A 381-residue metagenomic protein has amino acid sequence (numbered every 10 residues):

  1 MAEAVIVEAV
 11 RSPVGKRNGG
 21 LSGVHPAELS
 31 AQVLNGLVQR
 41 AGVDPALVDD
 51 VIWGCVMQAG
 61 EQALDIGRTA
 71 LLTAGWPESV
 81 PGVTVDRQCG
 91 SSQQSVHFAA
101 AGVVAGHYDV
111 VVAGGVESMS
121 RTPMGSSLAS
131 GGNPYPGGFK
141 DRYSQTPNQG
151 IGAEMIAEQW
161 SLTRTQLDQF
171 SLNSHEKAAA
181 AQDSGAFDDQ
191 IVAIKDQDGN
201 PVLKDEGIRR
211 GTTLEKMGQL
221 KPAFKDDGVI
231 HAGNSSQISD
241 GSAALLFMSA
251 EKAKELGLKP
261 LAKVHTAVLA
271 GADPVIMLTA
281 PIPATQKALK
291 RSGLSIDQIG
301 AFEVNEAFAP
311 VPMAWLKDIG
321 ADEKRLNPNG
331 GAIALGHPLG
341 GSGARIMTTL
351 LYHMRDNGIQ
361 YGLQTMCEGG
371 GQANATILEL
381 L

Functional and structural regions predicted by a protein language model:
M1-V24, E158, E215-T279, P283 (+4 more regions): Condensing-enzyme catalytic core mediating Claisen C-C bond formation in acyl metabolism
M1-V56, G60-A74, E78-P81, C89 (+5 more regions): Conserved active-site "lid/cap" helical segment
V10-S12, G23-A27, A31-Q32, R40 (+3 more regions): N-terminal extracellular/periplasmic Venus flytrap/periplasmic-binding protein-like
C55-Y108, S130, Y143-I151, G211-Q237 (+3 more regions): Conserved catalytic cysteine-centered active-site region of acyl-thioester-dependent Claisen-condensing enzymes
V85-E117, A157-F187, A244-E251, P338-I359 (+1 more regions): Active-site-proximal alpha-helical scaffold in enzymes
V104, D109-W160: Flexible glycine-/small-residue-enriched beta->alpha junction loops that bind anionic phosphate/pyrophosphate groups
E154, Q190, H265-A334: Active-site pocket-lining segment
